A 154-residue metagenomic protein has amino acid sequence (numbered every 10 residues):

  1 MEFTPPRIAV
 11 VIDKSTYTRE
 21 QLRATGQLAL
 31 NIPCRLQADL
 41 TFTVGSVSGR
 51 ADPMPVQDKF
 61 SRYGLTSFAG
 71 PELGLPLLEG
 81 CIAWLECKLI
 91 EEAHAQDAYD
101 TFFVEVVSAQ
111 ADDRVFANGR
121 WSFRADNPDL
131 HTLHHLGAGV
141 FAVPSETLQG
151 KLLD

Functional and structural regions predicted by a protein language model:
M1-D154: Basic, polyanion-binding surface patches
